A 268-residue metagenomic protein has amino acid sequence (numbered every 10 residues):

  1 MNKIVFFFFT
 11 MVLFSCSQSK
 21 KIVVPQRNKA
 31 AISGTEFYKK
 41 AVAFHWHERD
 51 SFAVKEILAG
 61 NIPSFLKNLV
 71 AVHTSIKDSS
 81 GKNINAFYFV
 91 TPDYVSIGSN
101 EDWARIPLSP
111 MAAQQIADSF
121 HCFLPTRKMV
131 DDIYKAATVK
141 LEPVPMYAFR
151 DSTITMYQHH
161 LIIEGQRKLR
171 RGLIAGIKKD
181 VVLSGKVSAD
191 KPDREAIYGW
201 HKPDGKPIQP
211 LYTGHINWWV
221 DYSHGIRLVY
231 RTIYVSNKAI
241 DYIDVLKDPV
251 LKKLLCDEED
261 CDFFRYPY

Functional and structural regions predicted by a protein language model:
M1-I22: Bacterial Sec-dependent N-terminal signal peptides
K21-N68, T213, I243, V250-Y268: N-terminal module-boundary/linker segments of secreted carbohydrate-active enzymes
F44-E48, L66, G81, W103-M111 (+2 more regions): Soluble non-cytosolic domains of exported or imported proteins
N61-T91: Conserved oxyanion/phosphate-binding beta-strand-loop segments in alpha/beta enzyme cores
I84-A86, F120, Y222-H224: Residues that flank catalytic or metal-binding motifs in active/ligand-binding sites
I97-A104, S119-F120, G214-H215: Second-shell loop/turn segments in exported
P110-G172, L228: Conserved hydrophobic ligand-interaction patch in extracellular adhesion modules
F149-Y268: C-terminal, surface-exposed recognition/capping segments
